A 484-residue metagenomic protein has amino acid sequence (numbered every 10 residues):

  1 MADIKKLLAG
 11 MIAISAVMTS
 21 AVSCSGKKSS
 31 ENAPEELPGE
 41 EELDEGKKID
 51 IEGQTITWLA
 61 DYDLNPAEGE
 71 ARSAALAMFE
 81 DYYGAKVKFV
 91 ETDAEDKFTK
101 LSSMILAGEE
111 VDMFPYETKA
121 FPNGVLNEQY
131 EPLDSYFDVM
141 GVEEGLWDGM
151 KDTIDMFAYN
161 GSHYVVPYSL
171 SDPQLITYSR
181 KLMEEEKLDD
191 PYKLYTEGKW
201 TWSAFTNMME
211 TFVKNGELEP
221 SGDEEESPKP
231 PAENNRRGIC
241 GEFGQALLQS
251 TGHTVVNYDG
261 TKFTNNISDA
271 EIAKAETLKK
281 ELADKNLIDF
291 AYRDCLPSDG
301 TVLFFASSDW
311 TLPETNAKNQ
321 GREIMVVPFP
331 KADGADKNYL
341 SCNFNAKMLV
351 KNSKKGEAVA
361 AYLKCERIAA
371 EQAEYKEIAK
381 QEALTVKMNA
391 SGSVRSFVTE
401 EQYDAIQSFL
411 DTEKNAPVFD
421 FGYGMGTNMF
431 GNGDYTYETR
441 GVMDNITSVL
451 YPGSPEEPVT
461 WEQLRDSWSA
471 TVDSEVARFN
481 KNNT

Functional and structural regions predicted by a protein language model:
A9-G10, I14, M18-L126, A370-E377 (+1 more regions): Conserved N-terminal structural module of periplasmic/extracytoplasmic solute-binding proteins
E36-E52, D93-E95, T118-P173, S203 (+1 more regions): Hinge/lid segment of periplasmic solute-binding proteins
K47, S102-M104, D112, Y116 (+4 more regions): A structural signal for short loop-to-beta-strand junctions that line the ligand-binding cleft of periplasmic/secreted
F114, A158-L170, Q174, E184 (+1 more regions): Extracytoplasmic/periplasmic solute-binding protein
D134-G149, L194-E197, K229, H253-A273 (+1 more regions): Short, solvent-exposed loop/beta-turn-alpha elements that line the ligand-binding surface or hinge of extracytoplasmic
T206-M209, H253-A291: Glycine-centered hinge/linker elements that transmit conformational signals in sensory and ligand-binding systems
A317-M388: Extracytoplasmic/periplasmic substrate-recognition and gating elements
A361, Y375-Y451, A477-T484: Long, aromatic- and glycine/proline-rich binding clefts that accommodate carbohydrate-like moieties
